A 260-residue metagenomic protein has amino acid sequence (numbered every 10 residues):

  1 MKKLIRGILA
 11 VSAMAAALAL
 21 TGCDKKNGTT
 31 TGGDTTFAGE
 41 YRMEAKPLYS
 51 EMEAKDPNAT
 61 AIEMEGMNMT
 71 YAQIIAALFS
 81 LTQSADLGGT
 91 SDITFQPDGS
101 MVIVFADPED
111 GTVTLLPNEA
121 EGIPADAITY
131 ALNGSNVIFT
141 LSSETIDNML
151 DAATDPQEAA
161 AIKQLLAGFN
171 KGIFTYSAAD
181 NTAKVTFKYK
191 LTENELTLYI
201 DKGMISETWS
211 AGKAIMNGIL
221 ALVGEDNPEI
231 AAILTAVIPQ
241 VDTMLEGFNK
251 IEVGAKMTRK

Functional and structural regions predicted by a protein language model:
M1-G7, A16-E44, K250-K260: Bacterial Sec-dependent N-terminal signal peptides
V11-S12: Repetitive helical segments and hydrophobic/amphipathic motifs
M43, S100-F105, V137-L141, A183 (+1 more regions): Short hydrophobic/aromatic-rich beta-strand segments that constitute the beta-sheet cores of beta-sandwich/beta-barrel
M43-M52: Short polar catalytic/cofactor-binding loops
M52-A160: N-terminal glycine/threonine-rich, aromatic-flanked beta-hairpin/loop signature
I62, D147-T175, S206-A232: Surface-exposed intrinsically disordered loops and tails
L87-T90, G122-A127, A179-T186, K250-G254: Short, surface-exposed coil-to-beta transition loops
T129, G134-N136, S177-N181, E193-K260: Edge beta-strand at a domain terminus
